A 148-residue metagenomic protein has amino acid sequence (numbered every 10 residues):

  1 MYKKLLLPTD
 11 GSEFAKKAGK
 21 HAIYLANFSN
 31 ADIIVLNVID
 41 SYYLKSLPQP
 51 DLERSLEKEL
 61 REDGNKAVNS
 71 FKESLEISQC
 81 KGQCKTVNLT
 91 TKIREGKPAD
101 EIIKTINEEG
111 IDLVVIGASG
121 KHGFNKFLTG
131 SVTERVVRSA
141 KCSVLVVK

Functional and structural regions predicted by a protein language model:
Y2, I111-D112, C142: Local beta-strand N-terminus motif with an aromatic residue
K3-R54, K81: Small/aliphatic-rich secondary-structure junction motif
P50-R54, E108, V132-T133: Short, hinge-like loop/turn segments at secondary-structure boundaries
E53-K66: A short acidic, glycine-rich active-site loop that binds or catalyzes chemistry on phosphate/adenosine moieties
E76-V114: Structural beta-alpha unit
L113-R135: Glycine-rich, Arg-bearing micro-motifs that act as flexible, cationic patches
V144-K148: Short hydrophobic/aromatic patches at helix-to-coil boundaries
